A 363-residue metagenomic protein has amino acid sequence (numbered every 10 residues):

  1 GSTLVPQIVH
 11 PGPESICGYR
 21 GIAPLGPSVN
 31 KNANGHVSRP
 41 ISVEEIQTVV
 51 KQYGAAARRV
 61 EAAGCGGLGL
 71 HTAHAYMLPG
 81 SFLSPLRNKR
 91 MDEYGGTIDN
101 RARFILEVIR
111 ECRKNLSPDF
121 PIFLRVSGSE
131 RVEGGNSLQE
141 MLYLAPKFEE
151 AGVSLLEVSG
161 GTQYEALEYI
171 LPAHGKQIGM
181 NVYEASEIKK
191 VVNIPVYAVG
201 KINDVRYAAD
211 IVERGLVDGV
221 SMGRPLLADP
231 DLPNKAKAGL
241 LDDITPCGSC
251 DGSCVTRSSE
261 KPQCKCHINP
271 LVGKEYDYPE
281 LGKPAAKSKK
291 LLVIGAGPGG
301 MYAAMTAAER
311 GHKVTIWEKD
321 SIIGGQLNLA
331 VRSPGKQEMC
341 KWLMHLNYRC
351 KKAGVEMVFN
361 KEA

Functional and structural regions predicted by a protein language model:
G1-I294, P298, Y302-V314, I322: Flavin-dependent oxidoreductase catalytic cores
C250-S258, A353-A363: FAD-binding core/adjacent interface of flavoenzyme oxidoreductases
V293-N360: Beta1-alpha1 glycine-rich phosphate/pyrophosphate-binding loop at the start of Rossmann-like nucleotide-binding domains
